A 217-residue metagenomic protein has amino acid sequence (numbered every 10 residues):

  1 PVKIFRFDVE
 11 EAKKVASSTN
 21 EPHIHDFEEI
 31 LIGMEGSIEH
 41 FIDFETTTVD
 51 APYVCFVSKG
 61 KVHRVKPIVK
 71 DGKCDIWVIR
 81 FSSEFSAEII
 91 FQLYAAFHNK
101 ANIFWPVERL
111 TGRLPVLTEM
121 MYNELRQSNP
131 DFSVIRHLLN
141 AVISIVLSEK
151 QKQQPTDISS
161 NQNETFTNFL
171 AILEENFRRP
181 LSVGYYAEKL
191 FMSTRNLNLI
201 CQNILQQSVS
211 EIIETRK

Functional and structural regions predicted by a protein language model:
P1-F41, E45-T48: Generic protein-terminus/edge-of-domain signal
F44-K59: Short acidic-glycine-tyrosine-enriched beta hairpin
K61-E84: Ligand-binding loop in jelly-roll beta-barrel domains
S83-N102: Double-stranded beta-helix
A96-L139, I145, A171: Amphipathic alpha-helical segments enriched in hydrophobic/aromatic residues interleaved with Lys/Arg
L110-R113, L138, N161-F169, L205 (+1 more regions): N-terminal positioning helix adjacent to the helix-turn-helix/winged-helix DNA-binding module
Y122-N129, I145-Q154, F169-S182, I200-L205: Basic, amphipathic alpha-helical hairpins
N176, P180, G184-R216: Basic/polar phosphate-binding segments, predominantly the helix-turn-helix DNA-binding elements of transcriptional
